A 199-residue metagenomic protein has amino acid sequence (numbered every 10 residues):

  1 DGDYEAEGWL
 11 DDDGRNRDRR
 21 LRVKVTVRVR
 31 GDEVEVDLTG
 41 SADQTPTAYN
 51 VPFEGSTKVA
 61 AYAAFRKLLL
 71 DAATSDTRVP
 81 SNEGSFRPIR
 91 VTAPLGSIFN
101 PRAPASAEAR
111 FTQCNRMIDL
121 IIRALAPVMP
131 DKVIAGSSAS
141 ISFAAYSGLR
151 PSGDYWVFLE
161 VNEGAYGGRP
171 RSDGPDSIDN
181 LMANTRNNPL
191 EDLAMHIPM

Functional and structural regions predicted by a protein language model:
D1-M199: Glycine/proline-enriched, intrinsically flexible loops and inter-domain linkers
